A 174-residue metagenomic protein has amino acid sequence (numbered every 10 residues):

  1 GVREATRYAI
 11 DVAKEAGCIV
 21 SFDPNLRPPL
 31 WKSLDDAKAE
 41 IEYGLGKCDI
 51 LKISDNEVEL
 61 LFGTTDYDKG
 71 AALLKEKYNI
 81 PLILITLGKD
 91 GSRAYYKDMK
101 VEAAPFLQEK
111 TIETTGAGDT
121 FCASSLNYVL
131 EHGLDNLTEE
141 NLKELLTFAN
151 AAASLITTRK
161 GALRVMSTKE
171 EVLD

Functional and structural regions predicted by a protein language model:
G1-L73, P81, D90: Conserved beta-alpha-beta core of the PfkB/ribokinase-like small-molecule kinase fold
D11-E15, T64-D174: Conserved phosphate-binding/catalytic region of the ribokinase-like
